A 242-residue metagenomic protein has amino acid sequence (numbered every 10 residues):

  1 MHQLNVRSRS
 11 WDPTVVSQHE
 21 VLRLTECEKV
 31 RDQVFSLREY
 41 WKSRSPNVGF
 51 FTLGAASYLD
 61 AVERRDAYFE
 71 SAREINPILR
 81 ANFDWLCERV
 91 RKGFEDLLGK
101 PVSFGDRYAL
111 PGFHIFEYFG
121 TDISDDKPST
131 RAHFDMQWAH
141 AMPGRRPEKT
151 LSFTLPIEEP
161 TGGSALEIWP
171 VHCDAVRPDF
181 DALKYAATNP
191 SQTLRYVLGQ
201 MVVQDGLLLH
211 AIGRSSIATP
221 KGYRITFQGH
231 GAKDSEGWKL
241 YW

Functional and structural regions predicted by a protein language model:
M1-I75, A81-E88, K92: N-terminal auxiliary "cap/dimerization" subdomain that precedes the catalytic jelly-roll/cupin core of mononuclear
M1-R9, G120-R131, P190-G213: Generic detector of solvent-exposed, compositionally biased contiguous segments
L22, H114-F119, F134-M136, L155-E159 (+3 more regions): Short, flexible loop/turn elements at secondary-structure junctions
Q33-V34, F153-P156, I225-K233: Short, Φ-rich (hydrophobic/aromatic) sequence segments
V62-D125, A139-R145: Signature of the catalytic double-stranded beta-helix
P111, E148-L151, Q200, I225: Residue-level detector of short, conserved catalytic/binding motifs and their immediate flanks
T121-R195: Catalytic core of non-heme Fe(II) oxygenases with the double-stranded beta-helix
V176-W242: Catalytic core of Fe(II)/2-oxoglutarate
